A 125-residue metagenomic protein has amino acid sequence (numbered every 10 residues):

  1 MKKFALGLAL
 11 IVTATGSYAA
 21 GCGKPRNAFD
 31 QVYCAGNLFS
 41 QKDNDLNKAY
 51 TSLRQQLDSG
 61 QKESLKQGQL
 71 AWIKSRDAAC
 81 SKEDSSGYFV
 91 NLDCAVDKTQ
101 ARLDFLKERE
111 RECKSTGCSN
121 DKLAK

Functional and structural regions predicted by a protein language model:
F4-T13: Sec-dependent N-terminal signal peptides
S17-K125: N-terminal alpha-helical modules
